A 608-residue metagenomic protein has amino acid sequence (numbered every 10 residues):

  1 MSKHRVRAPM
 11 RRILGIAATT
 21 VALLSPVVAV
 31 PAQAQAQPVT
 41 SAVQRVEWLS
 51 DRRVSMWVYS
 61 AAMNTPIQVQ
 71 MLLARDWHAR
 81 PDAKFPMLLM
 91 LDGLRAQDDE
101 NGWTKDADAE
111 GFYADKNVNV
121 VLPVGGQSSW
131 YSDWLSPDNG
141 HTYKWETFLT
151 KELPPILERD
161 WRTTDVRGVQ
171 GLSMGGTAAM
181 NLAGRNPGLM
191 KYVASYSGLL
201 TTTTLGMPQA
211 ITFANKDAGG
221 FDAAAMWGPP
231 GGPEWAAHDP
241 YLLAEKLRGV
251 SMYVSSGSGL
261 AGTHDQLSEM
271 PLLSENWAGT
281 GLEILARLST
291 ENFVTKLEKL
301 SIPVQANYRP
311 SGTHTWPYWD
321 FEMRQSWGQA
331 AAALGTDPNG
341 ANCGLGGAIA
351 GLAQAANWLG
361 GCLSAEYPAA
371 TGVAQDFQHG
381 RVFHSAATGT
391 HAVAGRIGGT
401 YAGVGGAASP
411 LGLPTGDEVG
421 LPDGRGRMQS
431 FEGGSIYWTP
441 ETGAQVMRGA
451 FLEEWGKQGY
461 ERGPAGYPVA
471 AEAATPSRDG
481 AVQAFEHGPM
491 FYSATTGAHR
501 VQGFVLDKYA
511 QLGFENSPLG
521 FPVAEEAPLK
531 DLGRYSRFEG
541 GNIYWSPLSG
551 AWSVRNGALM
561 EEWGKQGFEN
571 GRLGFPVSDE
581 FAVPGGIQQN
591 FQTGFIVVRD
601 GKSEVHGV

Functional and structural regions predicted by a protein language model:
S2, R11-A17, L24-G340: Non-catalytic cap/lid and distal C-terminal segments of serine-dependent acyl enzymes
V6-A8: Short, Lys/Arg-rich cytosolic juxtamembrane segment immediately N-terminal
M10, L122, V166-R167, Y192 (+6 more regions): A generic structural-conservation signal
T19-T20, A348: Terminal low-complexity, poorly structured segments
N339-V608: Extended, compositionally biased repeat/scaffold regions that form elongated interaction surfaces
